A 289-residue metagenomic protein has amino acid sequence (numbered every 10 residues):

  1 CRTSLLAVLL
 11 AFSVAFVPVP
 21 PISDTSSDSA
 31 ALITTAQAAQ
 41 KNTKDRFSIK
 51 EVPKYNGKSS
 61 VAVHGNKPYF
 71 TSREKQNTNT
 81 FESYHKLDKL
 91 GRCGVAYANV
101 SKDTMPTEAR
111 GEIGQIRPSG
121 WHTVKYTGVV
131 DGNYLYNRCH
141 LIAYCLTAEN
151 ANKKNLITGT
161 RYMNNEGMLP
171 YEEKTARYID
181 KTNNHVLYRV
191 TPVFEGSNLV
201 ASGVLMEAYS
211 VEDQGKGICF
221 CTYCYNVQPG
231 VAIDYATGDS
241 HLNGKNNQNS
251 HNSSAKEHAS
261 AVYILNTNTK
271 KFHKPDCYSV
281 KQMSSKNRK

Functional and structural regions predicted by a protein language model:
C1-F16: Sec-dependent N-terminal signal peptides
L9-S13, S23-S26, N247-H251, P275: Intrinsic disorder/low-complexity segments
A15-K41: Sec-dependent signal peptide cleavage junction
A38-L87, A261-Y263, T269: N-terminal module-boundary/linker segments of secreted carbohydrate-active enzymes
R73-H251: Domain-level detector of nuclease and nuclease-like folds in predominantly extracellular/periplasmic contexts
N247-K289: Mature, structured domains enriched in cysteine- and short glycine motifs
